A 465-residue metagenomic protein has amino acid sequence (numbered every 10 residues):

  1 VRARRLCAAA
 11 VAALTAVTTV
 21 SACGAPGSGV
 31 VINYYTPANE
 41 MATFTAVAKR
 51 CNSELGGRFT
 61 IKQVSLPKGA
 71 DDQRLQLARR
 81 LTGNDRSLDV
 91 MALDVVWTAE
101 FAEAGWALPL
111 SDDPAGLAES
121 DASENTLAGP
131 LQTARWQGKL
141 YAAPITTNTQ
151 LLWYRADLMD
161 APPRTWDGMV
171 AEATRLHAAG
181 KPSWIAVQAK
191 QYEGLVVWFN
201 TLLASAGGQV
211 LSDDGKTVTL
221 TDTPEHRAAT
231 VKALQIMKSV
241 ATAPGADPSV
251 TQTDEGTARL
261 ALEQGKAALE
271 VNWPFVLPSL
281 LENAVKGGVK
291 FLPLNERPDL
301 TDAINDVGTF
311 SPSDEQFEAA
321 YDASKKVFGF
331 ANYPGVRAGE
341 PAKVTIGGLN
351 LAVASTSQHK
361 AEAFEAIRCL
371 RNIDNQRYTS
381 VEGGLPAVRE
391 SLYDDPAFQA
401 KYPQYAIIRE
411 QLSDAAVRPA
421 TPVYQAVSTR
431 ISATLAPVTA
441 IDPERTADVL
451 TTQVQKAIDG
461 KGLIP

Functional and structural regions predicted by a protein language model:
R2-A99, G116, N295-I304, R445 (+1 more regions): Conserved N-terminal structural module of periplasmic/extracytoplasmic solute-binding proteins
S65-L77, V96, D167-G168, S249-E263: Short helix-initiation/N-cap motifs at beta->coil->alpha
A78-R80, S87-D89, E119-A156, G335-V344 (+1 more regions): A structural signal for short loop-to-beta-strand junctions that line the ligand-binding cleft of periplasmic/secreted
V95-T149, A161, D167-V170, E315-N332: Hinge/lid segment of periplasmic solute-binding proteins
D112-N125, A189, G208-K232, E282-V285 (+4 more regions): Short, solvent-exposed loop/beta-turn-alpha elements that line the ligand-binding surface or hinge of extracytoplasmic
E172-A173, K216-T251, Y333: Glycine-centered hinge/linker elements that transmit conformational signals in sensory and ligand-binding systems
F275-P278, A284-G288, L292-A320, R337 (+2 more regions): Mature extracytoplasmic/periplasmic domains
E390, A400, I407-P465: Conserved C-terminal helix/tail region of periplasmic/extracytoplasmic solute-binding proteins
